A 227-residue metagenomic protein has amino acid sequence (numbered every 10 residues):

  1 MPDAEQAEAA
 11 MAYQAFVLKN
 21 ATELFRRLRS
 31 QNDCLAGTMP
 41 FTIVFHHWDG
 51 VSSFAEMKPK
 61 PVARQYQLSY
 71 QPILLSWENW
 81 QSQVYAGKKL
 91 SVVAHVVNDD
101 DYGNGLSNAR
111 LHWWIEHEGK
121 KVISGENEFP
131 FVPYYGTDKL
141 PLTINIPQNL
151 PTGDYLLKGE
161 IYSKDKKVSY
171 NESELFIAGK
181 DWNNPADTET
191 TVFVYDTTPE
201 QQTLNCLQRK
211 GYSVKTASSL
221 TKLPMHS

Functional and structural regions predicted by a protein language model:
M1-P133: Substrate-binding clefts and catalytic carboxylate motifs of secreted carbohydrate-active enzymes
A86, P151-T152: Surface-exposed loops/turns
V96, I115, I144-I146, I161: Hydrophobic beta-strand positions in extracellular immunoglobulin-like domains
D99, V132, T143-P151: Short, surface-exposed loop/turn segments at beta-strand-coil junctions that are enriched for proline with nearby
A109, I123-G125, D138-L140, K167-S173: Extracellular and select intracellular beta-sandwich modules with Ser/Thr-enriched, small-residue motifs on
E128-P133, K166-A186: Short beta-strand elements
T152-K164: Short, aromatic- and glycine-rich surface loops/edge beta-strands on solvent-exposed regions
T188-S227: Helical hinge/lid and interdomain linker segments adjacent to catalytic or ligand-binding clefts that mediate domain
